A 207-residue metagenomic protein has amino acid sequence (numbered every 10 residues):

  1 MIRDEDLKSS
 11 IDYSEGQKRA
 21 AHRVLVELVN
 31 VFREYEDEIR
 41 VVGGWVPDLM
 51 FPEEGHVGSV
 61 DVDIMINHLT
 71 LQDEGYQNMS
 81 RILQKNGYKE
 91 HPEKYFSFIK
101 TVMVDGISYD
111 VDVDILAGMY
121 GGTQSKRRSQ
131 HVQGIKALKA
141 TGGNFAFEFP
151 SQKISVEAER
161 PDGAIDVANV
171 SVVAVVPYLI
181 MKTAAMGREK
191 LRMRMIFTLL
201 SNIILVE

Functional and structural regions predicted by a protein language model:
M1-E207: Compositionally biased terminal segments of proteins
